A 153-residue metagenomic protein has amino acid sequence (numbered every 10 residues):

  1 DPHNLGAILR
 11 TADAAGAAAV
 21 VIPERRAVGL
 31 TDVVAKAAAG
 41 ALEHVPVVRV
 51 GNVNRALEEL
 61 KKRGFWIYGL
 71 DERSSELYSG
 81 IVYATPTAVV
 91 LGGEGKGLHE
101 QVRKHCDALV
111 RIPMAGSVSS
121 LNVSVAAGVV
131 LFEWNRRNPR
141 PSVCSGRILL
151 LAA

Functional and structural regions predicted by a protein language model:
D1-A153: Post-transcriptional modification and biogenesis factors for structured RNAs of the translation apparatus
